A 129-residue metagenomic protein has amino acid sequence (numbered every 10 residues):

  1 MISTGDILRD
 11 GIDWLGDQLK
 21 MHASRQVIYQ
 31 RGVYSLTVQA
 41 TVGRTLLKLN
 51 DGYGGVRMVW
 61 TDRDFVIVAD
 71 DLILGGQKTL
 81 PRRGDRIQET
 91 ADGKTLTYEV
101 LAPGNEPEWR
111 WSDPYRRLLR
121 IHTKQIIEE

Functional and structural regions predicted by a protein language model:
M1-I28: N-terminal intrinsically disordered, low-complexity, charge/repeat-rich segments that act as generic
I2, Q30-E129: Short, conserved turn/kink motifs that form compact alpha/beta structural patches or helix kinks used as
